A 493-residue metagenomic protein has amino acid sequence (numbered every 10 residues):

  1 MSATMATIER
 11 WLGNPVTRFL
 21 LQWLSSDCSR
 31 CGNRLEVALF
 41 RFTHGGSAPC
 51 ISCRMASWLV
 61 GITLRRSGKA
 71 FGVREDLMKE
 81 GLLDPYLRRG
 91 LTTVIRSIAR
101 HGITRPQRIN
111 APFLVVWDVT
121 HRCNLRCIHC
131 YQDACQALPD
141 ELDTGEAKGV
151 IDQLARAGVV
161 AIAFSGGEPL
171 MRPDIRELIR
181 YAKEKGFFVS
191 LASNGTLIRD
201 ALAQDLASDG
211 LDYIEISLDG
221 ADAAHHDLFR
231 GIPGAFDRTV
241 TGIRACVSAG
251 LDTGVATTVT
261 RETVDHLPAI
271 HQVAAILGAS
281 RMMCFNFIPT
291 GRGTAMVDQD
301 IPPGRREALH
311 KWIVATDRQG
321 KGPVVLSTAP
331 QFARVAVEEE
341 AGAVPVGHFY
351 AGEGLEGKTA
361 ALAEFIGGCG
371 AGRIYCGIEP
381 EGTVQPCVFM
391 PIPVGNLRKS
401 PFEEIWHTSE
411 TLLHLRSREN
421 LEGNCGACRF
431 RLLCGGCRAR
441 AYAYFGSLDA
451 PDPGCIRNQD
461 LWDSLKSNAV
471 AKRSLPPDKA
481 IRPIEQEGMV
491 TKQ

Functional and structural regions predicted by a protein language model:
I62-V116, L355, A361-A363: N-terminal [4Fe-4S]-dependent radical SAM core
R108-N110, L114-T144: Canonical Radical SAM [4Fe-4S] cluster-binding loop centered on the CxxxCxxC motif and its immediate flanking residues
Q132-D140, P391-G395, R431-L465: Iron-sulfur (Fe-S) cluster-binding segments and ferredoxin-like electron-carrier domains, especially [2Fe-2S]
E141-P302: Radical SAM/AdoMet-radical enzyme domain recognition
V150-G166, R416-S417, D452-Q493: Short Fe-S-cluster ligation motifs
I276, I378-E379: Short, acidic, Ser/Thr-enriched surface-loop or helix-capping motifs
P303-T359, T383-G435, W462, V470-L475: C-terminal accessory region of radical SAM enzymes
C369-R373: Short, small/polar residue-rich loop motifs at catalytic or cofactor-binding pockets
